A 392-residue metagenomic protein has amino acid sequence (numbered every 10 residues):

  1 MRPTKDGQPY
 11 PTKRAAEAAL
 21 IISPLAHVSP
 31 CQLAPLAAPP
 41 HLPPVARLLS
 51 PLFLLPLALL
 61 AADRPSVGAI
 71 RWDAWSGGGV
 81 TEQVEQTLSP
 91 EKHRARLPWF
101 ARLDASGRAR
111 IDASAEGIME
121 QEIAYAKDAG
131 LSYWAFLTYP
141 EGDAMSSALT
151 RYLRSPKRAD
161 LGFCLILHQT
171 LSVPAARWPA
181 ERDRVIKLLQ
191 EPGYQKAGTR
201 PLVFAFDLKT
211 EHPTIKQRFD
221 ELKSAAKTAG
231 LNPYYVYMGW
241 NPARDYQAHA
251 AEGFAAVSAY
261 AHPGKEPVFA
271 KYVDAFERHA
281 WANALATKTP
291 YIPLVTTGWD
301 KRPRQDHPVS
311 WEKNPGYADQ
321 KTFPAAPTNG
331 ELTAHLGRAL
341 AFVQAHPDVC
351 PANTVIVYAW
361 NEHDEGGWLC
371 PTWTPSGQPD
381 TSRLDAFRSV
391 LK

Functional and structural regions predicted by a protein language model:
T12-I22: Positively charged N-terminal leader segments that act as targeting/secretion signals
A15, A46-L54: Sec-dependent signal peptide recognition, specifically the positively charged N-region followed immediately by
A37-P44: Short, Lys/Arg-enriched N-terminal segments with co-localized hydrophobic residues within the first ~10-30 amino acids
F53-A62: Hydrophobic h-region of N-terminal signal peptides that target proteins for export in Gram-negative bacteria
A62-K392: Glycan-processing catalytic domains of CAZymes
